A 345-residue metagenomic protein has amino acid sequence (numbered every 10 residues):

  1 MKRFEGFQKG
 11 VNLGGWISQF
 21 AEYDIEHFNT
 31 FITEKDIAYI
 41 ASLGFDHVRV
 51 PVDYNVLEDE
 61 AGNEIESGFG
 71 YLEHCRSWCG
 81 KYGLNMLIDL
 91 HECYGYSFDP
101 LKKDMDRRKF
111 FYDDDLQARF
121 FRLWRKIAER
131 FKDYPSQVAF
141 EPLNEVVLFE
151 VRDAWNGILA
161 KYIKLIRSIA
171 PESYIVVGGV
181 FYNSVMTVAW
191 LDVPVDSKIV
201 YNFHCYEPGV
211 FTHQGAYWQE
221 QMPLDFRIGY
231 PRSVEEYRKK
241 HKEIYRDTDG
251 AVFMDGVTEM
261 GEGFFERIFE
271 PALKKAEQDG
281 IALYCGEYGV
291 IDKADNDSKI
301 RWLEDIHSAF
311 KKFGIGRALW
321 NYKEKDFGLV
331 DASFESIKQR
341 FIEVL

Functional and structural regions predicted by a protein language model:
R3-Y174, G179-T187, K198, D326 (+1 more regions): Active-site mouth of glycoside hydrolases
F7, Y112-E259, E266, E270-I291 (+2 more regions): Active-site region of glycoside hydrolase catalytic domains
E22, F211-G215, N321, L329-V330: Short conserved micro-motifs at the rims of enzyme active sites and ligand-binding pockets
H27-F28, Y217-Q221, S298: Short, surface-exposed loop/helix-turn segments at secondary-structure junctions that function as lids/hinges flanking
T33, I268-F269, W302: Amphipathic coiled-coil/heptad-repeat helices and related helical stalk/stem segments that mediate oligomerization
S67, D104-R107, D192-V195, W218-E220 (+2 more regions): Short, hinge-like loop/turn segments at secondary-structure boundaries
A294-L345: Aromatic-rich peripheral "rim/lid" segments of glycoside hydrolase catalytic domains that contact and position glycan
